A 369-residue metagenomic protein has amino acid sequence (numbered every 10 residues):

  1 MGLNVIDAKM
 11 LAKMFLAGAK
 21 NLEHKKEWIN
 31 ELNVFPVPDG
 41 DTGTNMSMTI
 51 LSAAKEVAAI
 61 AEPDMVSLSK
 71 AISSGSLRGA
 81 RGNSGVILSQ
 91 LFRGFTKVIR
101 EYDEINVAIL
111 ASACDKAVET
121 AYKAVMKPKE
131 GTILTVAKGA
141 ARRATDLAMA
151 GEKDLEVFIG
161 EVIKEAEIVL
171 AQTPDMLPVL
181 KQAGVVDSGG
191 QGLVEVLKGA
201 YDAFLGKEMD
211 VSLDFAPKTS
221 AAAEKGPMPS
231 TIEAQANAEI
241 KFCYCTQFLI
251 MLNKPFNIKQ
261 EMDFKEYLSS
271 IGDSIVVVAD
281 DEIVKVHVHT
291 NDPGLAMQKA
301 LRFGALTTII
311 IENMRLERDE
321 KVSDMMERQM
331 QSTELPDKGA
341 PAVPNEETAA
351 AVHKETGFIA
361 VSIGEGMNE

Functional and structural regions predicted by a protein language model:
M1-E369: N-terminal loops that bind phosphate or other acidic moieties and the adjacent beta-alpha structural core
